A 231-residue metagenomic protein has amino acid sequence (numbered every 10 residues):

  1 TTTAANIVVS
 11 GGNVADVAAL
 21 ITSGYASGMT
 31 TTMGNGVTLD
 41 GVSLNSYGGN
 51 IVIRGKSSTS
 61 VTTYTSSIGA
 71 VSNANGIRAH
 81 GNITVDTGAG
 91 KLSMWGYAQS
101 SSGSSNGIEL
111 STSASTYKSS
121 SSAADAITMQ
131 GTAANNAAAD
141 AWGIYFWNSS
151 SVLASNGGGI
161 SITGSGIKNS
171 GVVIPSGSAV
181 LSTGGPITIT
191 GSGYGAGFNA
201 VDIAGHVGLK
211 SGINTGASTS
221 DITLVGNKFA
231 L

Functional and structural regions predicted by a protein language model:
T1-L231: Surface-exposed loop/turn motifs in large extracellular/passenger domains
